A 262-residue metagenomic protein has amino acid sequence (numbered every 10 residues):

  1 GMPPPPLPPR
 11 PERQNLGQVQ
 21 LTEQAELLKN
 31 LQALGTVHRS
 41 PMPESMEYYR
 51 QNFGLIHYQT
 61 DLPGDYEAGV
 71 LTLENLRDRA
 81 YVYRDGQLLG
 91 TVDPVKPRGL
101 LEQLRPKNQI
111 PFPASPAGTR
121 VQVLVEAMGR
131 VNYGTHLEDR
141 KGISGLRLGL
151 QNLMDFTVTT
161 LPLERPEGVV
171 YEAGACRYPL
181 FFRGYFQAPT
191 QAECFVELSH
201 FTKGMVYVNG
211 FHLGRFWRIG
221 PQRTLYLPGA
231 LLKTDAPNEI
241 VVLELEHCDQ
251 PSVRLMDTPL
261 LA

Functional and structural regions predicted by a protein language model:
G1-L148, M154-D155, P166-Y171, L245-C248 (+1 more regions): Carbohydrate-binding surfaces of carbohydrate-active enzymes
N52-P63, R177-P189, L225: Short beta-strands within extracellular/lumenal beta-sheet-rich domains
A68-Y83, V121, F186-V208, F216-W217 (+1 more regions): Aromatic-lined ligand-binding clefts that engage carbohydrates, nucleic acids, or primary amines
P106-T119, F181-F182, F186-P189, T224-P237: Short, surface-exposed tryptophan/glycine-enriched loops that mediate extracellular molecular recognition
L150-P189: Compositionally biased low-complexity segments at domain edges in trafficked proteins and select soluble regulators
P221: The substrate-binding groove and active-site-proximal loops of carbohydrate-active enzymes, especially glycoside
L225-A262: Terminal leader/tail segments of proteins
